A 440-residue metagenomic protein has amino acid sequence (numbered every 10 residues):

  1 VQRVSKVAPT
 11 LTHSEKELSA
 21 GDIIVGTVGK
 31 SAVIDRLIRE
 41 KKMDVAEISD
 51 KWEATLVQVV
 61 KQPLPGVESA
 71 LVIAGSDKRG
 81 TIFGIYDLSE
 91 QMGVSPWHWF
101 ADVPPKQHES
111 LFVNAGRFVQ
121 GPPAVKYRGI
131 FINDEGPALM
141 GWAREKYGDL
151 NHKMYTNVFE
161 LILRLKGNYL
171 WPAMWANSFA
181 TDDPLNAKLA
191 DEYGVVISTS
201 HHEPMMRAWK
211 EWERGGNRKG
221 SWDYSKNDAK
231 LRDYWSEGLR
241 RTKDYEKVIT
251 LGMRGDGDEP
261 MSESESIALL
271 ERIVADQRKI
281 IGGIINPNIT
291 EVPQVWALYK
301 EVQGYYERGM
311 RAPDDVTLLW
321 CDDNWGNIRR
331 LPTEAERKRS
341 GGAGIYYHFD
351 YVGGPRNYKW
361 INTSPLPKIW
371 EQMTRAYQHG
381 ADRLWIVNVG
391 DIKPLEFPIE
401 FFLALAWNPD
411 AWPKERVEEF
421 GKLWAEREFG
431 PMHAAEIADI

Functional and structural regions predicted by a protein language model:
V1-P122: Contiguous, structured surface segment used for ligand recognition
L11, P104-N114, T181-E192, R218-S340: Gly/Pro-rich turn-and-neighbor structural signature
S19-G21, S69, V125-R128, L165-L170 (+6 more regions): Loop/turn elements at helix/coil->beta-strand transitions in domains of secreted/extracellular proteins
I38-K42, E145-Y147, N186-L189, W212-N217 (+5 more regions): Short secondary-structure boundary/capping segments
A70-G75, N133-H152, G167-S178, W212-L231 (+4 more regions): The substrate-binding groove and active-site-proximal loops of carbohydrate-active enzymes, especially glycoside
P96-Y147, K153-A173, G341-G344: An acidic-aromatic substrate-binding cleft motif
V125, G148-A176, L185, L189-S198 (+2 more regions): Catalytic domains of carbohydrate-active enzymes, especially glycoside hydrolases
L163, N168-W171, N177-S178, H201 (+2 more regions): Structured mid-domain segments that build the active-site/substrate or prosthetic-cofactor binding neighborhood
